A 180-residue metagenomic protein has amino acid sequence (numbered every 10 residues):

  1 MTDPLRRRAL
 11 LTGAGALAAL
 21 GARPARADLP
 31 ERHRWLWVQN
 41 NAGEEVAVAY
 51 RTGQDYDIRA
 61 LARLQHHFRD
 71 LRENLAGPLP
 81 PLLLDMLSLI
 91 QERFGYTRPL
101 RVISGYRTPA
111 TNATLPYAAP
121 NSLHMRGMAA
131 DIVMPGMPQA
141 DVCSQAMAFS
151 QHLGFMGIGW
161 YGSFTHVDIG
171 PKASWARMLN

Functional and structural regions predicted by a protein language model:
M1-G21: N-terminal secretory signal peptides and thylakoid transit peptides that target proteins across membranes
A27-L29, R34-Q39, A47, P120-N180: Catalytic cores and adjacent binding grooves of peptidoglycan-active enzymes
R51-Q54, G105-A110: Short glycine-enriched loops at secondary-structure junctions
T52-R101: Active-site acidic/histidine clusters and adjacent loop/turn architecture that either coordinate catalytic ions
Y96-Y106, F155-W160: Surface-exposed patches in mature extracellular/periplasmic domains of secreted proteins
G105-R107, T114, A148-G154: Conserved short secondary-structure elements within globular domains
A110-L123: Charged, often glycine-rich, active-site loop that binds/positions anionic groups
